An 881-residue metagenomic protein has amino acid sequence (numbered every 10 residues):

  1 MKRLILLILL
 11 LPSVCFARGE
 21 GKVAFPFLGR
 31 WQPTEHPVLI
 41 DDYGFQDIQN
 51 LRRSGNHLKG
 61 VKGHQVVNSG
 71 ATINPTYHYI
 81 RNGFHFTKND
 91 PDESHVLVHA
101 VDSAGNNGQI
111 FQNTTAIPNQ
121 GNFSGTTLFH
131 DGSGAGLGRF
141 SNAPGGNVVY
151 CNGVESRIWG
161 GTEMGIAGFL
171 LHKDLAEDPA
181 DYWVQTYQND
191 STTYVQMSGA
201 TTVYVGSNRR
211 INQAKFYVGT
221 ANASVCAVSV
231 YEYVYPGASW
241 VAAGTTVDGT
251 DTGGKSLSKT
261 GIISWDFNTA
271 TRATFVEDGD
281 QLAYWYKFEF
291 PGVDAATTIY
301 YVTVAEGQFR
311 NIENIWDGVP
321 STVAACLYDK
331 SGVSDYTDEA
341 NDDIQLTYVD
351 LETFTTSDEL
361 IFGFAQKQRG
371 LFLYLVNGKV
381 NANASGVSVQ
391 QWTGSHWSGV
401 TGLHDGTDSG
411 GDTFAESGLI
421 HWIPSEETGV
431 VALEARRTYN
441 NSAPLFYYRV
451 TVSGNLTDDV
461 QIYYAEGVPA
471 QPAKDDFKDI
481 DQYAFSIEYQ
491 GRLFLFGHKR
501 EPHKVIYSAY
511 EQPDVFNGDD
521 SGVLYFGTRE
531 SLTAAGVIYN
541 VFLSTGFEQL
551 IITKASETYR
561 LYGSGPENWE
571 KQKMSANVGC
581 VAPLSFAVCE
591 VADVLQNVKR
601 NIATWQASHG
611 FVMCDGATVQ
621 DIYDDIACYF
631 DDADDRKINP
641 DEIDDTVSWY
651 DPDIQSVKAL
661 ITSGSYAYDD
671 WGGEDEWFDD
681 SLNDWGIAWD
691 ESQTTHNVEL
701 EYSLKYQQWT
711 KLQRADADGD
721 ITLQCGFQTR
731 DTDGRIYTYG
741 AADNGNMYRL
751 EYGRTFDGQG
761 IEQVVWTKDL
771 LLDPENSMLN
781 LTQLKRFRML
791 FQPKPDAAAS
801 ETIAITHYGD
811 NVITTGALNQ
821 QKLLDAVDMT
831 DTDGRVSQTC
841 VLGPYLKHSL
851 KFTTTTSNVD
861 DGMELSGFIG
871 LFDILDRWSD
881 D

Functional and structural regions predicted by a protein language model:
K2-L7: Sec-dependent signal peptide recognition, specifically the positively charged N-region followed immediately by
I8-F16: Hydrophobic h-region of N-terminal signal peptides that target proteins for export in Gram-negative bacteria
R18-V149, V578-D881: Beta-sheet repeat architectures centered on beta-propellers
Q32-R53, G165-W183, W316-D338, R492-H503 (+1 more regions): Predominantly extracellular/luminal regions of secreted and cell-surface proteins, especially disulfide-bonded
V98-A100, V149-C151, I487-E488, R492-F496 (+3 more regions): Short beta-strand motif characteristic of blades in beta-propeller domains
F111-N113, W159, V234, W392 (+6 more regions): Hydrophobic/aromatic beta-strand positions that recur at structurally equivalent sites within the blades
L128-G132, F140, P144, I158-F477 (+1 more regions): Signature of Asx- and small-polar-rich beta-strand/turn repeats characteristic of beta-solenoid architectures
L550-N577: Surface-exposed extracellular loop regions of Gram-negative outer-membrane beta-barrel proteins
